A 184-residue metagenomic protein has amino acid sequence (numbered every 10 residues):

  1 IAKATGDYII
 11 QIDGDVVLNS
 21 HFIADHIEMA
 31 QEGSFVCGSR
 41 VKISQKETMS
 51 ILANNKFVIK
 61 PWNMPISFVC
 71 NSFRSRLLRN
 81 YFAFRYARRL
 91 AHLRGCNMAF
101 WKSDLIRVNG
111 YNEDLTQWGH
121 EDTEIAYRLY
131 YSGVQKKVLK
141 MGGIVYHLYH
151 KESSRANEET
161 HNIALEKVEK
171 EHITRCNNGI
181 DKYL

Functional and structural regions predicted by a protein language model:
I1-A2, A126: Short, conserved alpha-helix that lines the donor NDP-sugar binding/gating region of sugar-transfer enzymes
I9: Short aromatic/hydrophobic "clamp" motif used to bind/position activated sugar donors
D13-V17: The conserved acidic donor/metal-binding loop of glycosyltransferases
H21-P61: Conserved donor NDP-sugar-binding/catalytic core segment of glycosyltransferases
I43, K140-A156: Active-site donor/metal-binding and catalytic loop motifs of nucleotide-sugar-dependent glycosylation enzymes
K56-L90: Short, flexible, basic/aromatic active-site loop/helix in glycosyltransferases
H92-L93, N97-N109, T116-Q135, K140: A short, conserved alpha-helix in the catalytic core of glycosyltransferases
G142-G143, A156-I180: Catalytic core of nucleotide-sugar-dependent glycosyltransferases
